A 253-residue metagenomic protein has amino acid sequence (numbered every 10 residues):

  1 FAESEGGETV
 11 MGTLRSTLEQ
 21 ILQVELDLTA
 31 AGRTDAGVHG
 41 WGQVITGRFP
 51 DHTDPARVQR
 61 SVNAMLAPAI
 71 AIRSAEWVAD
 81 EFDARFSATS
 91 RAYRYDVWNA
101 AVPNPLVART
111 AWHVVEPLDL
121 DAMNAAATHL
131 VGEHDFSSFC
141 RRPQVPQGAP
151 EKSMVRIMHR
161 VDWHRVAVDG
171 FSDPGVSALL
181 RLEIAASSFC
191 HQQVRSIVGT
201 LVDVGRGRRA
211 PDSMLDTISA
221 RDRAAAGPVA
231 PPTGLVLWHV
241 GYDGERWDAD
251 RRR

Functional and structural regions predicted by a protein language model:
F1-R253: Structured-RNA-binding interfaces characteristic of tRNA pseudouridine synthases
